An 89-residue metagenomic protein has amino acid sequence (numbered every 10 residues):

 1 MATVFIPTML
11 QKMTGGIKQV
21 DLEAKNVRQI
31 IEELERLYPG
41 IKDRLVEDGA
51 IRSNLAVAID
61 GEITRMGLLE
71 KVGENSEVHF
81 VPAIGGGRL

Functional and structural regions predicted by a protein language model:
M1-L89: Ubiquitin-like/PB1-type beta-grasp interaction modules and other compact soluble beta-rich domains
